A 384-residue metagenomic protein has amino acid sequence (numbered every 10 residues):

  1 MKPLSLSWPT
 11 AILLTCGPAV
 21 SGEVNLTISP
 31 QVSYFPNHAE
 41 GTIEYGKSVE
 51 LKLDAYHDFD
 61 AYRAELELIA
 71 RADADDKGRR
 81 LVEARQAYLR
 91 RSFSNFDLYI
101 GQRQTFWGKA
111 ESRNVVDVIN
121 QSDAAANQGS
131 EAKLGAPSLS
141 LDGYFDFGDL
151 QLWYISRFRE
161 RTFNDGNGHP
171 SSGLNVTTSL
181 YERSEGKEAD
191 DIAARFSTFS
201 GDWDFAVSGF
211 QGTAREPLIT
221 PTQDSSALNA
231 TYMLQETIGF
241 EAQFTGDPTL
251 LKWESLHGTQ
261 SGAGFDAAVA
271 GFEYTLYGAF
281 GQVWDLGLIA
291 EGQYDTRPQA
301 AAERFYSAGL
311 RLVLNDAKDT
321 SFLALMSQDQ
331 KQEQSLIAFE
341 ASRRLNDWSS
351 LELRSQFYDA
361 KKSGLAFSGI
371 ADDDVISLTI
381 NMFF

Functional and structural regions predicted by a protein language model:
V20-N37, K47, Y62-L66, F322: Transmembrane beta-strand segments of Gram-negative outer membrane beta-barrel proteins
G22, A55-H57, R90-F93, Q102 (+9 more regions): Residue-level signature of outer-membrane beta-barrel architecture
I28-Y34, L66-A70, I100-Q102, L152-S156 (+6 more regions): Transmembrane beta-barrel strands of outer-membrane/channel proteins
I43-V49, R80-R85, K133-P137, E188-I192 (+6 more regions): Residues that define the transmembrane beta-barrel architecture of outer-membrane proteins
Y56-G168, G201, A360: Outer membrane beta-barrel
D60-L66, N95-L98, F147-L152, D202-F205 (+4 more regions): Repeated loop/turn-to-beta-strand initiation elements of outer-membrane beta-barrel proteins
G246-D329: Detector for outer-membrane/organellar transmembrane beta-barrel domains, recognizing the amphipathic beta-strand
F272, F357, I370-F384: Outer-membrane beta-barrel "beta-signal"
